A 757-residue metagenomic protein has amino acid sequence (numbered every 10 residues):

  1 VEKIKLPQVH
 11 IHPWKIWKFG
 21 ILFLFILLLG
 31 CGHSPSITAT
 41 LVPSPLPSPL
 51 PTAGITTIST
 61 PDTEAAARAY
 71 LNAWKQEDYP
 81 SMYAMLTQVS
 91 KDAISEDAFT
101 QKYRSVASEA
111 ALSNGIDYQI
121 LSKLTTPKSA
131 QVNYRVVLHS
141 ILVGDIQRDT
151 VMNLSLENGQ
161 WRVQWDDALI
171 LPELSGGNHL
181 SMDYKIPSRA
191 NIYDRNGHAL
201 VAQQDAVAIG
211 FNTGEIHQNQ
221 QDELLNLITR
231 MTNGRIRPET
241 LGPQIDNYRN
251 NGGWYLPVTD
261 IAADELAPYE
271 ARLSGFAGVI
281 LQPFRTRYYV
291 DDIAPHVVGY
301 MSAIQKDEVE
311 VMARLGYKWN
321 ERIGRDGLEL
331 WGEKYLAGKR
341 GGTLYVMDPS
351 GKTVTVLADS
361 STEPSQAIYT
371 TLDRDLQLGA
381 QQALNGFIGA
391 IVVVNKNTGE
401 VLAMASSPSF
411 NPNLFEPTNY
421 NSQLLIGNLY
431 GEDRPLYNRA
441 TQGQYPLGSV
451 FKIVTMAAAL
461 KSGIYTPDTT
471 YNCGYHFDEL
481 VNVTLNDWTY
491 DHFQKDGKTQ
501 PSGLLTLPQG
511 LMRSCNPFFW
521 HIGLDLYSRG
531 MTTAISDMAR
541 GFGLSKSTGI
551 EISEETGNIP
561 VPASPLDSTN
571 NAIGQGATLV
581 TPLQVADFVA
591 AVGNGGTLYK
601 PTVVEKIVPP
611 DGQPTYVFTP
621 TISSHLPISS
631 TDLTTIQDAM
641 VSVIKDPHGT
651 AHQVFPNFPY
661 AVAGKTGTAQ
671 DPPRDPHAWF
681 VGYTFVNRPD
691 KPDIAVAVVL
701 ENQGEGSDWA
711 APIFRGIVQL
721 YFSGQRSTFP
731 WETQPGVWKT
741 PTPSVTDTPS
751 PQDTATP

Functional and structural regions predicted by a protein language model:
L6-G20: Bacterial N-terminal signal peptides that target proteins for export
L27-G30: C-terminal motif of bacterial Sec signal peptides marking the signal peptidase cleavage site
S34-P43, Q119, K123-A390, F410-R439 (+3 more regions): Extracytoplasmic/periplasmic proteins that interact with beta-lactams or build/remodel peptidoglycan
P49, I55-I58, E64-A65, A69 (+1 more regions): Short solvent-exposed beta->alpha transition segments
E64-L71, Y79-T87, E96, T100-Y103 (+21 more regions): Extracytoplasmic/secreted envelope proteins and their assembly/folding machinery, especially bacterial periplasmic
V346-L357, N397-S449, V454-L700, G706 (+2 more regions): Beta-lactam-recognizing serine transpeptidase/beta-lactamase-like catalytic domain environment
I391-K396: Short hydrophobic alpha-helical segments used for membrane anchoring or interfacial signaling
